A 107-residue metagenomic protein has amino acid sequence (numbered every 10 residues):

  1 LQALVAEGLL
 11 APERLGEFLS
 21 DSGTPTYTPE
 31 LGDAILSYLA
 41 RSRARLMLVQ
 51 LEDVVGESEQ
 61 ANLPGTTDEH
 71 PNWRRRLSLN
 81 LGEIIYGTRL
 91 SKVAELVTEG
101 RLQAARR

Functional and structural regions predicted by a protein language model:
L1-R107: Catalytic cores of glycan-processing enzymes that make or break glycosidic bonds
